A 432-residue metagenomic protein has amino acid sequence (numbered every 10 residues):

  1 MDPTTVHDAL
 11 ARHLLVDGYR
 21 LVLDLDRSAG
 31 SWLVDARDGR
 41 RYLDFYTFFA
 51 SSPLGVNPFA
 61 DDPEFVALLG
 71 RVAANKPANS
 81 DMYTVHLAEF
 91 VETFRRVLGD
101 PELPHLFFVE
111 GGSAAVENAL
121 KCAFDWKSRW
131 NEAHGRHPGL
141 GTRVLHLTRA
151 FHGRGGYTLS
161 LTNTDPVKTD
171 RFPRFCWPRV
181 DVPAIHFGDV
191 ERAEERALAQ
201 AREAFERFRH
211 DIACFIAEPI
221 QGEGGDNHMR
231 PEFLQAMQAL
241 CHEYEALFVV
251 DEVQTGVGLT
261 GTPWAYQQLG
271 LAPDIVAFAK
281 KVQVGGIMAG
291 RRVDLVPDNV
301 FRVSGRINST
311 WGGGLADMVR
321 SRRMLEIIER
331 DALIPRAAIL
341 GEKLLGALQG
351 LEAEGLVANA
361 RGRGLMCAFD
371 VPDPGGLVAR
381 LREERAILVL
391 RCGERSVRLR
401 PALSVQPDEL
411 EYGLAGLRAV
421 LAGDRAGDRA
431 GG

Functional and structural regions predicted by a protein language model:
M1-G432: Conserved N-terminal phosphate-binding loop of PLP-dependent enzymes in the Aspartate aminotransferase
